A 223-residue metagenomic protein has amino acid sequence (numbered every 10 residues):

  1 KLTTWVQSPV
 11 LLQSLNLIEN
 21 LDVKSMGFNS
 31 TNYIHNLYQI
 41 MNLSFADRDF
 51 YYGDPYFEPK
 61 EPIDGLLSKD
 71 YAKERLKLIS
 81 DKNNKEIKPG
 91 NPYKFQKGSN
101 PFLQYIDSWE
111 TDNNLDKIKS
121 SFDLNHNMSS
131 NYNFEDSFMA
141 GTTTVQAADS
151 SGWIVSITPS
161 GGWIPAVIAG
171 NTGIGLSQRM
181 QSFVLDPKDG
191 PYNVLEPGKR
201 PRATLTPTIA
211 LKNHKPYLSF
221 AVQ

Functional and structural regions predicted by a protein language model:
L2-K24, G198-Q223: N-terminal accessory/precursor segments of enzymes
V6, V10, Y33-N36, I168-N171 (+1 more regions): Short acidic-hydrophobic sequence patches enriched in Asp/Glu that either
Q7, Q13, Q39, Q96 (+4 more regions): Residue-identity detector for glutamine
V10, L17-N20, S25, F50-Y51 (+9 more regions): Residue-level preference for alpha-helix termini and adjacent loops
V10-Q13, Y51, P55-Y56, D186-K188 (+1 more regions): Short conserved micro-motifs at the rims of enzyme active sites and ligand-binding pockets
L21-S160, N171-T172: Internal maturation/activation junctions in enzymes
S121-S129, F134-F138, T143, A147-L218: Active-site rim segments in enzyme catalytic domains, especially the processed small/beta chain of N-terminal
